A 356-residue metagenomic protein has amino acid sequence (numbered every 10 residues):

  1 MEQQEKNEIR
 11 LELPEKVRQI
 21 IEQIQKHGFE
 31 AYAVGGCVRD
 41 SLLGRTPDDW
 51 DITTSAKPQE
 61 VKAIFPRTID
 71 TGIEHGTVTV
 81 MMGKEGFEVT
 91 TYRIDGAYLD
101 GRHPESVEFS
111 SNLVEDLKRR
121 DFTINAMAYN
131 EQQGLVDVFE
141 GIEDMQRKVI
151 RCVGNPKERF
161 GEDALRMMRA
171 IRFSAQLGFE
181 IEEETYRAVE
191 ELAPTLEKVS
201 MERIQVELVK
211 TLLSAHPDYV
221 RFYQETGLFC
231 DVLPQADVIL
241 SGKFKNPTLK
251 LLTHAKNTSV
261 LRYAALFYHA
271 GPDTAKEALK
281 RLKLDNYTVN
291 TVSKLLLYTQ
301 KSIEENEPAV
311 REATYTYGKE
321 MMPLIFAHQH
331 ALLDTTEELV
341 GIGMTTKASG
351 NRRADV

Functional and structural regions predicted by a protein language model:
M1-V356: Catalytic cores of the polymerase beta-like nucleotidyltransferase superfamily and closely associated nucleotide
